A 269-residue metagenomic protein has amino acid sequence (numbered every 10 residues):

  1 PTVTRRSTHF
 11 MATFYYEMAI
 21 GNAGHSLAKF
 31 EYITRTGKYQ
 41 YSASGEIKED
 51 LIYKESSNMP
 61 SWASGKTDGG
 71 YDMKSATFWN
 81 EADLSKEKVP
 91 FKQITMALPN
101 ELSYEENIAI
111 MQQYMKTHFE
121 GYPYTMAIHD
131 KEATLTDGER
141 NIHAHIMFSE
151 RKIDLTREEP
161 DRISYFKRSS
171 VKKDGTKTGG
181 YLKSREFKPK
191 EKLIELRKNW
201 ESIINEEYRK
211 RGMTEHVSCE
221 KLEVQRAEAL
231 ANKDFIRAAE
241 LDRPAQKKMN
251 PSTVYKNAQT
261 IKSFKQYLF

Functional and structural regions predicted by a protein language model:
T2-F269: N-terminal nicking endonuclease/strand-transfer module with a His-rich metal-binding environment and a catalytic Tyr
